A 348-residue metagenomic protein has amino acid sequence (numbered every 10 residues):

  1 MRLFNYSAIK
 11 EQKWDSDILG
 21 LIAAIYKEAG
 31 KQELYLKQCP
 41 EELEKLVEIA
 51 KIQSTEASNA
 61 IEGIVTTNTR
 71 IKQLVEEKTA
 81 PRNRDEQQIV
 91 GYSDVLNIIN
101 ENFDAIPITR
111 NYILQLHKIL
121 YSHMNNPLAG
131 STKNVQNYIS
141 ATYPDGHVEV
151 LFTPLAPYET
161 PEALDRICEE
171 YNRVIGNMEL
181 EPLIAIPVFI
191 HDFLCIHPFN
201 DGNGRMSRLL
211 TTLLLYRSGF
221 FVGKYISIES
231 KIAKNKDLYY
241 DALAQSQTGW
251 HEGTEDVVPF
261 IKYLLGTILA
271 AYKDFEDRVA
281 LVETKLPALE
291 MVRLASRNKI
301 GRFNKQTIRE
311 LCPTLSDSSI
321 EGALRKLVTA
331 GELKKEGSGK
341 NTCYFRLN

Functional and structural regions predicted by a protein language model:
M1-N348: FIC/Doc superfamily catalytic core
